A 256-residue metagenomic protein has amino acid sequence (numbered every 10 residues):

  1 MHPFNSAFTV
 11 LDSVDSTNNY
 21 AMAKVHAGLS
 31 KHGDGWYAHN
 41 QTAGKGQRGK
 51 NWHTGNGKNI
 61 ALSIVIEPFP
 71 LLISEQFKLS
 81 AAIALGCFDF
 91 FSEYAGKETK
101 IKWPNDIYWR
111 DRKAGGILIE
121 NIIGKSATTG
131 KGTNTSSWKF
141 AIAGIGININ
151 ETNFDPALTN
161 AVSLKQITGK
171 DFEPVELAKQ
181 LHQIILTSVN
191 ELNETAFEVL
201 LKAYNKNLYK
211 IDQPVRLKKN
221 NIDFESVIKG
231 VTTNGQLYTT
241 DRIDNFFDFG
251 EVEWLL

Functional and structural regions predicted by a protein language model:
M1-Y94, G115, I122-T133: N-terminal lobe of the biotin/lipoate ligase/transferase fold
T17, L62, C87, D106 (+3 more regions): Residue-level signal for inorganic ion chemistry
Y37-H39, S63, K102, L118-E120 (+1 more regions): Short beta-strand segments
H39-Q41, Y108, E120, R216-K218 (+1 more regions): A generic structural motif
E98-D111, G115-G116, I147: Catalytic palm active-site di-aspartate
T128, N134-Q166: Short, acidic (Asp/Glu-rich) active-site segment that either coordinates a divalent metal cofactor
G169-N221: Conserved, helical-rich catalytic subdomain that frames metal- and/or nucleotide-binding sites in enzyme alpha/beta
I211-L256: Conserved RNA-binding domains used in RNP assembly and mRNA/RNA metabolism
